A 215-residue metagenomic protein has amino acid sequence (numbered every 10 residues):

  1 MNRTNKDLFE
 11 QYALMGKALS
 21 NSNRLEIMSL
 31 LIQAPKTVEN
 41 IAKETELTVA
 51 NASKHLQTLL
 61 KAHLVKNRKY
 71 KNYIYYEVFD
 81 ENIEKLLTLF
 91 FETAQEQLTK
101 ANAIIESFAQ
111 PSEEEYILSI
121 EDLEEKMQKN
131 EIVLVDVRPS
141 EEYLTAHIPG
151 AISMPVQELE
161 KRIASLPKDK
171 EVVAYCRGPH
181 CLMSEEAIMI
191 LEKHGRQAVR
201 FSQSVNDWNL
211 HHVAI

Functional and structural regions predicted by a protein language model:
N2-E10, T88-N130, D136: Amphipathic alpha-helical dimerization/coiled-coil segments that flank or bridge DNA-binding/regulatory modules
Q11-A50, I74-F79: N-terminal helix-turn-helix DNA-binding core of bacterial DNA-binding proteins
K43, L60-K61: Alpha-helical residues within the helix-turn-helix
S53-K54, E185: Conserved catalytic core of two-component sensor histidine kinases
L56-Q57, I74: Short, hydrophobic-biased segments on the C-terminal half of alpha helices that form "recognition helices"
K61-Y70, E77: Beta-hairpin "wing" of winged helix-turn-helix
L64, L166-N209: Catalytic cysteine-centered active loop of the rhodanese-like fold, especially the PTP/DSP P-loop
E124-H180, E186: Positively charged, proline/Ser/Thr-rich regional signature most characteristic of the Rhodanese/CDC25-like
